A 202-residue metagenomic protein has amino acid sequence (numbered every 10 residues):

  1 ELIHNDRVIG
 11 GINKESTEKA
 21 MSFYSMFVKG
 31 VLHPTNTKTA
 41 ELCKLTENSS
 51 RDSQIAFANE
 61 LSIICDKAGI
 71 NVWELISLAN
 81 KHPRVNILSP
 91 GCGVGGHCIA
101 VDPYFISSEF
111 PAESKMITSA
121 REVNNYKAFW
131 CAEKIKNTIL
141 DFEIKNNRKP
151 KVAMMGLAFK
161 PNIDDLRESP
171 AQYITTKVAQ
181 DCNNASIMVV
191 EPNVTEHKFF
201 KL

Functional and structural regions predicted by a protein language model:
E1-L202: Structural/interface elements that position substrates and couple domains in central-metabolism enzymes
